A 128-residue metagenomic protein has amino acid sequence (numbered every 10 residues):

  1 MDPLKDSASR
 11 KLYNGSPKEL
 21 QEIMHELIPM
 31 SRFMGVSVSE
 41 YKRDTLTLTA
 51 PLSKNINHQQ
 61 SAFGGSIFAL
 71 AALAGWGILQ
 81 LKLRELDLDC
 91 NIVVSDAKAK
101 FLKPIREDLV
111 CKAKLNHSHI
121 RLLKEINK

Functional and structural regions predicted by a protein language model:
M1-L12, I105-R106, N116-K128: HotDog/MaoC-like acyl-thioester-processing domains
R10-N14, E22, L83: Binding-site signature for planar aromatic cofactors or substrates
S16-H25, I120-R121: Short Pro/Gly-enriched beta-strand edge/turn motifs at strand-loop
L27-F33, L86-N91: Short secondary-structure junctions
M30-A62: Catalytic strand-loop segment that frames the active site of acyl-thioester-processing enzymes
P51-W76, L88: Hot-dog-fold acyl-thioester-processing enzymes
H58-Q60, L109, R121-L123: Short acidic, gly/pro-rich beta-turn/loop elements at beta-sheet edges and active-site/ligand-binding grooves
I78-I120: Hydrophobic beta-strand-centered segment that forms part of the acyl-chain substrate-binding groove
